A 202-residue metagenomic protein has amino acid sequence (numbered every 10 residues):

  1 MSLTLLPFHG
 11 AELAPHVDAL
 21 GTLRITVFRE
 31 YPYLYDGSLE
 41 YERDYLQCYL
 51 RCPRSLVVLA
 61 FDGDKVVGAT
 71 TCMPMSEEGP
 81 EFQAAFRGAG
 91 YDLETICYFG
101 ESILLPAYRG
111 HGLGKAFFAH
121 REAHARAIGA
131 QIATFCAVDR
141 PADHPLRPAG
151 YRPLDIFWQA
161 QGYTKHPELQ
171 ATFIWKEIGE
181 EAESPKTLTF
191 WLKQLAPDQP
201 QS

Functional and structural regions predicted by a protein language model:
M1-T22, T26, P197-S202: Conserved N-terminal entry element of GNAT/NAT acetyltransferase domains
G21-G37: Helix-loop element at the rim of GNAT/NAT acetyltransferase active sites that forms part of the acceptor-substrate
R24, T70, F118-R121, W158: Polar/charged side chains located within well-ordered beta-strands of beta-rich proteins
Y33-G63, T71: Active-site rim helix/loop that mediates acceptor-substrate recognition in acyltransferases
V66-S102, P145-L146, L169-E183: Conserved acyl-donor/pantetheine-binding loop and adjacent beta-alpha core of acyl/acetyltransferases and related
I96-F99, F118, A125-G150: Conserved GNAT acetyl-CoA-binding A-motif
Y108-H120: Conserved acetyl-CoA pyrophosphate-binding loop and the N-cap/start of the following alpha-helix in GNAT-like
G150-D155, Q161-T164, L169-S202: C-terminal "cap" of GNAT-fold acetyltransferases
